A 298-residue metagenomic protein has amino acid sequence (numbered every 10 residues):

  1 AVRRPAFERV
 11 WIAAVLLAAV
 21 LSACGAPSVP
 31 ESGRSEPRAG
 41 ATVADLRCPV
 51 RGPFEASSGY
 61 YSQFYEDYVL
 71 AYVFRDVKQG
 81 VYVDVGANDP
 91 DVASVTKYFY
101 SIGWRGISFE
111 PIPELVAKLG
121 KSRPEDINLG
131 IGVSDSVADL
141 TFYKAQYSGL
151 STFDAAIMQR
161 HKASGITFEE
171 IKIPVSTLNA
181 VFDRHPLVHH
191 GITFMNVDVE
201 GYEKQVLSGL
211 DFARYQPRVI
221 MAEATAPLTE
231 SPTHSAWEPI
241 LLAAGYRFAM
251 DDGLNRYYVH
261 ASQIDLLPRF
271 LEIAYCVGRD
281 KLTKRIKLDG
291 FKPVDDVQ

Functional and structural regions predicted by a protein language model:
V2-I12: Bacterial N-terminal signal peptides that target proteins for export
A6, G25-Q298: Phosphate/nucleotide-binding beta-alpha loop and adjacent structural elements of enzyme active sites
I12-S22: Bacterial N-terminal signal peptides
